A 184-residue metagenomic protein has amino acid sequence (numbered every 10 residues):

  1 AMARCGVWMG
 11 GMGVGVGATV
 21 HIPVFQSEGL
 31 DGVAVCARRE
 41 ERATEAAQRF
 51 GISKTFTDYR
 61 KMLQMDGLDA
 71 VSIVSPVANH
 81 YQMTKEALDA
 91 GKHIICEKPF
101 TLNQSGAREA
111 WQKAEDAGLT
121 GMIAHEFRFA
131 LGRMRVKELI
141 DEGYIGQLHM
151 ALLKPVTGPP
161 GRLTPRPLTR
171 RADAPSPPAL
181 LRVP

Functional and structural regions predicted by a protein language model:
A1-F50: N-terminal Rossmann-like dinucleotide-binding module
L30-A34, D69-V71, P177: Short active-site oxyanion
A34, K54, A70, T120 (+1 more regions): Short, Asp-centered acidic motifs that coordinate Mg2+ and/or phosphate in catalytic or ligand-binding sites
G51-K61: Conserved SAM-binding strand-loop segment of SAM-dependent methyltransferases
L63, D69-S72, I95, L152: N-terminal Rossmann-like NAD(P) cofactor-binding module of classical short-chain dehydrogenase/reductase
A70, P76-V77, Y81-R128, G143: Beta-strand-loop-alpha-helix segment that lines the small-molecule cofactor/substrate pocket of alpha/beta enzymes
V74-S75, P155: Glycine-rich, N-terminal phosphate-binding loop of Rossmann-like dinucleotide-binding domains
F127-P184: Predominantly a Rossmann-like dinucleotide-binding segment in NAD(P)-dependent oxidoreductases
